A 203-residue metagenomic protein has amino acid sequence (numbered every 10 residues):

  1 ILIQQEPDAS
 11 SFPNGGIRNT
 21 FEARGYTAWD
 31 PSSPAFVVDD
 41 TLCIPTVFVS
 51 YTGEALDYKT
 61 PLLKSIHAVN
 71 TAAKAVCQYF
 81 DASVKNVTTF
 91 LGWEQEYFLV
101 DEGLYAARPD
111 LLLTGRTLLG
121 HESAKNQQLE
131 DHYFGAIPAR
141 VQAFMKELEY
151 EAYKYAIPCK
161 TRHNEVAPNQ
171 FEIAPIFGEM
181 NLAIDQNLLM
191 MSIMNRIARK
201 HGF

Functional and structural regions predicted by a protein language model:
I1-H201: Glycine-rich, acidic/polar active-site loops that bind/position phosphate-bearing ligands
